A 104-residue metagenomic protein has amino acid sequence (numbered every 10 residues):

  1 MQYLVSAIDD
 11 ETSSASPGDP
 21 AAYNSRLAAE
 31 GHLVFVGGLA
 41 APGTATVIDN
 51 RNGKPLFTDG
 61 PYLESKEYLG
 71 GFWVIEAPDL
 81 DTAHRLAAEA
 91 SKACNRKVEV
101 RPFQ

Functional and structural regions predicted by a protein language model:
M1-Q104: Conserved, structured core segments of small domains
